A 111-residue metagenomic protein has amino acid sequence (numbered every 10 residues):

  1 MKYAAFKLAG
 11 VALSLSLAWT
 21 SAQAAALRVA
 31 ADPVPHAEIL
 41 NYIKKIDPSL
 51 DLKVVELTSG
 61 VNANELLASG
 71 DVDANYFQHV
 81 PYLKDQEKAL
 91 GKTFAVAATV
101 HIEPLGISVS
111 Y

Functional and structural regions predicted by a protein language model:
M1-A4: N-terminal secretory signal peptides that target proteins for export/translocation
K7-A18: Bacterial N-terminal signal peptides
A18-A24: Sec/Tat signal peptide C-region and signal peptidase I cleavage site
A30-L57, V61-N62, L66: Short, polar/charged alpha-helical segment
V34-P35, T58-G60, A74-K84, H101: Beta->alpha turn/N-cap motifs
S49, N62, S69, F77 (+2 more regions): Extracytoplasmic
D85-A97: Ligand-binding "clamshell"
A97-Y111: A conserved helix-loop-strand patch within extracytoplasmic ligand-binding domains of the periplasmic binding
